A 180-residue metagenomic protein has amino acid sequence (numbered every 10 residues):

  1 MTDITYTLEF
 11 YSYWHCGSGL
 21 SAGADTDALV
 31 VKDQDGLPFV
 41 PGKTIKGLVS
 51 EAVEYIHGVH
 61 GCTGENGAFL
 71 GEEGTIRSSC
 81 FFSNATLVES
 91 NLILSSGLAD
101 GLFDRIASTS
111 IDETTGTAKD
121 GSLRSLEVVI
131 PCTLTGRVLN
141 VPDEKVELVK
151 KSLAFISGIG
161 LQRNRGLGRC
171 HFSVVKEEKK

Functional and structural regions predicted by a protein language model:
M1-K180: Small/polar/charged residue-enriched interaction surfaces, especially the RNA/DNA-contacting tracks of RNP/CRISPR
